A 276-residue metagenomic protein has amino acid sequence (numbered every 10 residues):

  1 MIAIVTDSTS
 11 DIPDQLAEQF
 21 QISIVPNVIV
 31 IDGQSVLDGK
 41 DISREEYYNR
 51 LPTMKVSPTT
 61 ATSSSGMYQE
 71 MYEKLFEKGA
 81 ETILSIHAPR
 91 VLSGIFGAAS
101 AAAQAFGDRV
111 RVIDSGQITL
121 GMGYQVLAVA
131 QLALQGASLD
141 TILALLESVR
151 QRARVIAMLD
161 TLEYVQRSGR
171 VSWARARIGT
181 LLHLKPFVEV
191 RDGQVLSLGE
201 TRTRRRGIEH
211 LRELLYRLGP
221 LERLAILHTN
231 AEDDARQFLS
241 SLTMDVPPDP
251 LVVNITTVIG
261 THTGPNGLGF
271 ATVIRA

Functional and structural regions predicted by a protein language model:
M1-I2, A80: Local beta-strand N-terminus motif with an aromatic residue
A3, T9-S23, N27-V28, V91 (+2 more regions): Mixed-charge interfacial surface used for oligomerization/domain docking and macromolecular partner engagement
A3-T62, M67: N-terminal glycine-rich anion-binding loop in soluble enzyme alpha/beta folds
S43-Y47, K78, S100-A105: A short glycine/small-residue-enriched secondary-structure motif
N49-M54, Y72-E73, A130-L132, V273-I274: A general structural signal for short secondary-structure boundary/capping elements
L51-M54, L75, V149, L218: Alpha-helix boundary/capping residues
K55-V56, T62-S93, G97-A98, L143: Glycine-rich phosphate- or other oxyanion-binding loops that anchor nucleotides, phosphorylated ligands
